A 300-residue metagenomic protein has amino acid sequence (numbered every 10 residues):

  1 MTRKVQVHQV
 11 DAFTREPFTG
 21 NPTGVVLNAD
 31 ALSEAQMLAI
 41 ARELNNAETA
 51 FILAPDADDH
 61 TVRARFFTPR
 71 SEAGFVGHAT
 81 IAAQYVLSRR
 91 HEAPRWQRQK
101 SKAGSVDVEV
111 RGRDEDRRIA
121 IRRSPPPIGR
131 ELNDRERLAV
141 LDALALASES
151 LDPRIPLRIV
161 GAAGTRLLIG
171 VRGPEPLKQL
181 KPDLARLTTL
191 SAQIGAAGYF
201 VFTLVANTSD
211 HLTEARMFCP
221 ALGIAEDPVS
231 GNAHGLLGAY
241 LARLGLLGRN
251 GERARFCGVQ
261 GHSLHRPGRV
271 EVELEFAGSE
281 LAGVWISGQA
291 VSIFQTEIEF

Functional and structural regions predicted by a protein language model:
M1-F75, I81-F300: Active-site proximal loop and beta-alpha junction motif in alpha/beta enzyme cores
